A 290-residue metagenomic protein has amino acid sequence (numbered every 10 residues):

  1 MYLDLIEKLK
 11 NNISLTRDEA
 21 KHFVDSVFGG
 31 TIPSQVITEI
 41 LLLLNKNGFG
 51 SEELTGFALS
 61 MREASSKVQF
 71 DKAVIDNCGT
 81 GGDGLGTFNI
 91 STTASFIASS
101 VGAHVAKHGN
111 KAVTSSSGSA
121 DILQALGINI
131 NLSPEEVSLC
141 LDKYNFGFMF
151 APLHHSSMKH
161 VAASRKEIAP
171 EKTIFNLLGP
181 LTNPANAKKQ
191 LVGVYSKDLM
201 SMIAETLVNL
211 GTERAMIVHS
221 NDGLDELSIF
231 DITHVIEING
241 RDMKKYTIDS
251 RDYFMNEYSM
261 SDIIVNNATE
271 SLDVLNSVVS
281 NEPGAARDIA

Functional and structural regions predicted by a protein language model:
M1-G86, V101, E257-S261, L272-A285: Acidic, glycine/proline-rich low-complexity segments that act as flexible tails and inter-domain linkers
K8, E63-S66, T87, G102 (+2 more regions): Glycine-rich anion-binding loops and their surrounding alpha/beta cores
H22, G56, S60, F96 (+2 more regions): Alpha-helical scaffolding segments of alpha/beta enzyme cores, especially the outer helices of TIM-barrel or partial
V36-I37, A106-H108, I217: Short beta-strand segments at enzyme active-site cores
E39, T55-A58, E136-C140, V218: Beta-strand segments within the central parallel beta-sheet cores of soluble alpha/beta enzyme folds
L41, F88-Y144: A glycine-rich phosphate/pyrophosphate-binding beta-strand-loop-alpha-helix module
F70-C78, A106-A112, I174-L178: Core alpha/beta catalytic barrel or barrel-like domain that forms the active/cofactor pocket in diverse metabolic
G79-G84, G109-S115, H154, N221-D222: Acidic, glycine-rich active-site loops and adjacent beta-strand->loop/helix elements that engage anionic groups
